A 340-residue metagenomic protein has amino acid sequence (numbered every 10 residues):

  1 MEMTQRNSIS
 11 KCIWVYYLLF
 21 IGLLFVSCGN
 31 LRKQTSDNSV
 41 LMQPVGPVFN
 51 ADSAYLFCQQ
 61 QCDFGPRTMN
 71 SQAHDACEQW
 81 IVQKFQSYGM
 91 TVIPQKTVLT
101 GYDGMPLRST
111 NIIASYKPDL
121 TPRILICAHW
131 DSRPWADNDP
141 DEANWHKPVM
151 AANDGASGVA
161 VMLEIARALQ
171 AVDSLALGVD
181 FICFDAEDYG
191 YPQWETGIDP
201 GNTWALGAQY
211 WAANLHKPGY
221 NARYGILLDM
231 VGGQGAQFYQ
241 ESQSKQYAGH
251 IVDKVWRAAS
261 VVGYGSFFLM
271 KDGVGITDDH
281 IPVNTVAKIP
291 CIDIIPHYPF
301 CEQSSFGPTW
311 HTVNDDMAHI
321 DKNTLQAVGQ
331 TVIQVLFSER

Functional and structural regions predicted by a protein language model:
L24-S27: C-terminal motif of bacterial Sec signal peptides marking the signal peptidase cleavage site
K33-E78, Y88, E302-H319: N-terminal capping segment at the start of a domain
V40-V48, D63-Q72, L99-Y102, N144-A156 (+5 more regions): Second-shell loop/turn segments in exported
L56-D119: A non-catalytic alpha/beta surface segment that caps or lines the substrate-entry region of metallo-dependent hydrolase
R67-M69, V98-G101, P118-L120, W130-P134 (+4 more regions): Solvent-exposed loop/turn segments at secondary-structure junctions within structured extracellular/periplasmic domains
K96, P106, Y224, V231-R340: Active-site-adjacent substrate-binding region of metalloamidase/peptidase-like peptide-processing proteins
H146-Y247, G275, D279: Acidic/histidine-rich catalytic neighborhood of metal-dependent amide-processing enzymes
